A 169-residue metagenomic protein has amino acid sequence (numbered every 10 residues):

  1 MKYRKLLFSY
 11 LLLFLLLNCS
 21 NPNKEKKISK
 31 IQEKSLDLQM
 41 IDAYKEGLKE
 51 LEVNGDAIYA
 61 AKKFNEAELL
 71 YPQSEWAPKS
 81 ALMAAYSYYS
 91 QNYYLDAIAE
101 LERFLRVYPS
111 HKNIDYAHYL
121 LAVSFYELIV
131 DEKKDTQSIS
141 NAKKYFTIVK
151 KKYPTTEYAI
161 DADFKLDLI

Functional and structural regions predicted by a protein language model:
K2-Y3, N18-I169: Acidic, polar-rich low-complexity tracts and alpha-helical solenoid repeat scaffolds
S9-L16: Bacterial N-terminal signal peptides
